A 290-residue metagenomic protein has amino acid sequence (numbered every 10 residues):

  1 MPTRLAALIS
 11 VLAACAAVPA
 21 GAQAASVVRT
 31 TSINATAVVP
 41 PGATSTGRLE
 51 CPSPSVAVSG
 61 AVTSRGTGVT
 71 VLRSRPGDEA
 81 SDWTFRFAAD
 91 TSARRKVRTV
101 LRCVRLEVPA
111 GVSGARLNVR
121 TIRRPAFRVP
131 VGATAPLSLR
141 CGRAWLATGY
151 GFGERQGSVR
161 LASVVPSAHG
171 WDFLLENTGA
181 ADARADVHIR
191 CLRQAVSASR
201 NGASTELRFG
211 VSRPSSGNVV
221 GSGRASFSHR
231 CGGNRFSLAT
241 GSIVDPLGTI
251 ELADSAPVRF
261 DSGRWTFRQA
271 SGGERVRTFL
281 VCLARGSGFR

Functional and structural regions predicted by a protein language model:
M1-I9: Bacterial N-terminal signal peptides that target proteins for export
L8-A17: Bacterial N-terminal signal peptides
A20-A24: Sec/Tat signal peptide C-region and signal peptidase I cleavage site
A25-R290: Extracellular attachment/recognition segments
